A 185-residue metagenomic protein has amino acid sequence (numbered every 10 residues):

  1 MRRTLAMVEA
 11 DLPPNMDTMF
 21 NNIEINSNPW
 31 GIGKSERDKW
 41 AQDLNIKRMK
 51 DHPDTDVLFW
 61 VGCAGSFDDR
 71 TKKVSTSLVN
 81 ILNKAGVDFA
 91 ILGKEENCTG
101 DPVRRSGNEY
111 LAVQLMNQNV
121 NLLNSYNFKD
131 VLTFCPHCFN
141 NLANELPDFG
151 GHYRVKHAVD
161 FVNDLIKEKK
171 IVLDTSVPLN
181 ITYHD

Functional and structural regions predicted by a protein language model:
R2-G150, L165: Iron-sulfur-cluster electron-transfer modules
G150-G151, S176: Short helix-terminating capping/connector loops at secondary-structure junctions
G151-A158: Short hydrophobic/aromatic-enriched beta-strand-loop microsegments
V159-D164: Short beta-strand->alpha-helix junction loop in the catalytic core of nucleotide-activated group-transfer enzymes
K167-D185: Redox cofactor-anchoring modules in respiratory/redox and cofactor-processing assemblies
